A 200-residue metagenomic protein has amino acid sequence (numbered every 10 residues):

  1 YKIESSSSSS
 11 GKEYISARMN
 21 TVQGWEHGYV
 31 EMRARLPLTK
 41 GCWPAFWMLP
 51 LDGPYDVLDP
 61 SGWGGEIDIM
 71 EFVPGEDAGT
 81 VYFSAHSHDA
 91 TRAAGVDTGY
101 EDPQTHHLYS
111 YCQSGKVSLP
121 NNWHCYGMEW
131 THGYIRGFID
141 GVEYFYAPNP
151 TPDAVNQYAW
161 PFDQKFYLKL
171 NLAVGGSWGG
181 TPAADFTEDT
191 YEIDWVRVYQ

Functional and structural regions predicted by a protein language model:
Y1-Q200: GH16 jelly-roll
